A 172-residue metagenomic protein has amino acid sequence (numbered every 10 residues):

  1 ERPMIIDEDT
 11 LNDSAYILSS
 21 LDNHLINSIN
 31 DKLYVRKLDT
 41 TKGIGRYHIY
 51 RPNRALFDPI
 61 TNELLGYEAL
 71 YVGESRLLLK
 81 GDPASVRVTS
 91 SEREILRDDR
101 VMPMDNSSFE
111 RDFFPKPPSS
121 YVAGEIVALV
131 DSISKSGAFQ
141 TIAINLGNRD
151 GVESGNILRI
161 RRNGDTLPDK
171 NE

Functional and structural regions predicted by a protein language model:
E1-E172: Surface-exposed, polar/charged interaction patches used for macromolecular assembly or partner binding
